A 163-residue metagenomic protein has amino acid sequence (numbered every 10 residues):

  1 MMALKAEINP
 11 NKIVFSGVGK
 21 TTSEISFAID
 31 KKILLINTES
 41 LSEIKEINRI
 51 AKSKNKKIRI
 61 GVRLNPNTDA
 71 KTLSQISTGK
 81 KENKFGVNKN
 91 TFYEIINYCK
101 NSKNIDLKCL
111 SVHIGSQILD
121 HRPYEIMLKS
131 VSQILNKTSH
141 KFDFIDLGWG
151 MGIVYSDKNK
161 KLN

Functional and structural regions predicted by a protein language model:
M1-F144, I153: Active-site-proximal beta-alpha core segment in soluble small-molecule metabolic enzymes
L147: Structured binding elements
G152-V154, K160-N163: Anionic-ligand-binding alpha/beta catalytic cores of soluble enzymes and soluble regulatory domains that recognize
